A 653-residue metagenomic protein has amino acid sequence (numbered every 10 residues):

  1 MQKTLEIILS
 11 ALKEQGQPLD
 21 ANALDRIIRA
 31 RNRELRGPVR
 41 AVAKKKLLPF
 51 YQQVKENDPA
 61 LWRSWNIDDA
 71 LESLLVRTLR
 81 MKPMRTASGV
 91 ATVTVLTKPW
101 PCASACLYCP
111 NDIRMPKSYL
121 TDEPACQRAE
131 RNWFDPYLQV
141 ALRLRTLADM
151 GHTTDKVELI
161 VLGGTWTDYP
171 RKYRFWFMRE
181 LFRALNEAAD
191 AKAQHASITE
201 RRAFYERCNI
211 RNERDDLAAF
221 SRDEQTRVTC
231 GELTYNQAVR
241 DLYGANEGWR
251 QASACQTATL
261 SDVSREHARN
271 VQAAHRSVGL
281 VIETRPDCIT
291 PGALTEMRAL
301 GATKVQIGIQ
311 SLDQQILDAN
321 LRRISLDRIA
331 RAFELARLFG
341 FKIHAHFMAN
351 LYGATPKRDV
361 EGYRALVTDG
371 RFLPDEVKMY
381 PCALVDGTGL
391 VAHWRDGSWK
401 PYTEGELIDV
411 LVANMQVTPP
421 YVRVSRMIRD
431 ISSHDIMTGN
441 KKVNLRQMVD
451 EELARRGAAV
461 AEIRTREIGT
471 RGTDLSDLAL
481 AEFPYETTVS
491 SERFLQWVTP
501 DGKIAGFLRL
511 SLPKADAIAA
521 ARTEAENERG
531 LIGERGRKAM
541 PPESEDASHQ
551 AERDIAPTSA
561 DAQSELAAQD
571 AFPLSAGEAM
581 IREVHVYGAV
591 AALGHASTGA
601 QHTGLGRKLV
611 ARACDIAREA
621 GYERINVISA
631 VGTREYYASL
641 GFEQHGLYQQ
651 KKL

Functional and structural regions predicted by a protein language model:
M1-Q139, R143-A258, P420: Flexible, acidic/Gly-rich N-terminal and inter-domain linker regions that tether and position cofactor-handling modules
D122-Q139, L159, G163-R183, Q194-H344 (+4 more regions): Conserved non-cysteine loop/helix-boundary elements of the Radical SAM core domain that shape
L185-N186, A252-C255, C288, G292-R298 (+4 more regions): C-terminal scaffold of the Radical SAM
A519-A571: Intrinsically disordered, low-complexity terminal tails and inter-domain linkers enriched for S/T/G/P/D/E
S597-I616: Conserved acetyl-CoA-binding loop-helix of GNAT-fold acetyltransferases
I616-S629: Conserved GNAT acetyl-CoA-binding A-motif
S629-Y648: Conserved active-site alpha-helix within GNAT-family acetyltransferase domains
